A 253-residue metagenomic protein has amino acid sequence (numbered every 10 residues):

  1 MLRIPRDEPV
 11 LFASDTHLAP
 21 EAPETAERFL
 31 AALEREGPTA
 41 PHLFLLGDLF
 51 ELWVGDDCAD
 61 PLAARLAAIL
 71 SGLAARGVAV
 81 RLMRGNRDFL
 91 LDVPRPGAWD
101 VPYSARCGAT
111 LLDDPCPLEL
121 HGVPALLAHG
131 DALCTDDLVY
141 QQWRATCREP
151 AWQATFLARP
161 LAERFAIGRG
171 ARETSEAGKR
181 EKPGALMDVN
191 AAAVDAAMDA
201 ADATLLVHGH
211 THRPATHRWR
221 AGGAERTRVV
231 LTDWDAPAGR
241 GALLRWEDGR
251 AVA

Functional and structural regions predicted by a protein language model:
L2-P9, A13, L18-L120: Core catalytic region of metal-dependent phosphoesterases/phosphodiesterases, especially metallo-beta-lactamase-like
E8-V10, D15, E21, E27 (+11 more regions): Hydrophobic/basic alpha-helical segments enriched in Actinobacteria
A32-E36, R65-A68, Y103-A105, C147-A151 (+3 more regions): Short, surface-exposed linear patches
D57-R76, E181-L186, A193-L206: N-terminal short leaders/motifs
A63-I69, L91-Y103, Y140-W143, A171-V189 (+1 more regions): A broadly tuned preference for mixed-charge, low-complexity surface segments
V101-D113, P124-L126, D131, T135-W143 (+2 more regions): Conserved beta-sheet core of the metallophosphoesterase superfamily
A128-N190: Active-site-proximal loop/helix segment associated with metal-binding centers of metalloenzymes
